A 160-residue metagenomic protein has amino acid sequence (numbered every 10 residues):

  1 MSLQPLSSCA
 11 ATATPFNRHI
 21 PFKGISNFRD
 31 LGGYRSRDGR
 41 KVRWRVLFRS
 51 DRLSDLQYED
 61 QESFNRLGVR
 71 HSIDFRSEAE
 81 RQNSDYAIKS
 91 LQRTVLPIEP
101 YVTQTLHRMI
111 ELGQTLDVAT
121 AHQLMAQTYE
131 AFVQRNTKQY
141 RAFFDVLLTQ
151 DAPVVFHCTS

Functional and structural regions predicted by a protein language model:
M1-V155: Cys-dependent protein tyrosine phosphatase-like superfamily
T159-S160: Basic (Lys/Arg-enriched) interaction patch that binds polyanionic ligands
